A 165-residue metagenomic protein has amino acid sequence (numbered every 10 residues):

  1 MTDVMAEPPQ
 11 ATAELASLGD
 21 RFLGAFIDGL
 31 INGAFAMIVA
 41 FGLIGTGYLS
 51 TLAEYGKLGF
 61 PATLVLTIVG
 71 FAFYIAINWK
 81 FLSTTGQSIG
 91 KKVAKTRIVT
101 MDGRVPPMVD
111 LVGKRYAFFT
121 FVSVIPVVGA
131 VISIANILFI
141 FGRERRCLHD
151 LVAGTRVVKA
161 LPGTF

Functional and structural regions predicted by a protein language model:
M1-A11: Short, charged cytosolic
A11, L18, E54-L58: N-terminal post-signal-peptidase region of extra-cytosolic proteins
A13, S17-A25, G29, I77-K92 (+2 more regions): Juxtamembrane cytosolic face of transmembrane helices
D28-N32, A36, L66, G70 (+2 more regions): Hydrophobic alpha-helical membrane-embedded or membrane-associated segments
F35-F71, P126-S133: Membrane-helix interface segments in multi-pass membrane proteins
V69-W79: Transmembrane alpha-helices and immediately adjacent membrane-cytoplasm interface residues in multi-pass integral
T100-D102: Short, acidic, Ser/Thr-enriched surface-loop or helix-capping motifs
